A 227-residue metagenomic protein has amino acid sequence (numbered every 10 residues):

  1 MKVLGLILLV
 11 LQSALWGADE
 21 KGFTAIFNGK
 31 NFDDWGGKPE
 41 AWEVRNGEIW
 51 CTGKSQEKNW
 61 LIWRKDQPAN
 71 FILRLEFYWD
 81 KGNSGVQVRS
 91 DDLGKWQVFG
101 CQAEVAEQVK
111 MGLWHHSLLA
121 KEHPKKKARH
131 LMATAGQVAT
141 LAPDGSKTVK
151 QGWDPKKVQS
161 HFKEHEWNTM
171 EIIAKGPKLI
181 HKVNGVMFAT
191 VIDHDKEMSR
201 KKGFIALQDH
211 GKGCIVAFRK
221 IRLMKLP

Functional and structural regions predicted by a protein language model:
M1-I7: Sec-dependent signal peptide recognition, specifically the positively charged N-region followed immediately by
L8-G17: Hydrophobic h-region of N-terminal signal peptides that target proteins for export in Gram-negative bacteria
A18-P227: Carbohydrate-interacting regions of secretory-pathway proteins
